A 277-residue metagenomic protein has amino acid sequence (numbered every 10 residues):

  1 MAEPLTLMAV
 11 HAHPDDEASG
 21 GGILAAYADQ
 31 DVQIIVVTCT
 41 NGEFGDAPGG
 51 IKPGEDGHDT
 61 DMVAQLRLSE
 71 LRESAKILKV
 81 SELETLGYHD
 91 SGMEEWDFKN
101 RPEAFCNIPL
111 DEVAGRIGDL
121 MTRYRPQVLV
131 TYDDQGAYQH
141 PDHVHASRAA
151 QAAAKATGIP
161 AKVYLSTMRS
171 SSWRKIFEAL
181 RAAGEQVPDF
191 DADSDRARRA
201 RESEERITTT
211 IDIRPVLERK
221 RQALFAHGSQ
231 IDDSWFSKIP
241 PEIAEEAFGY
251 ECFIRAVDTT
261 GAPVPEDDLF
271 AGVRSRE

Functional and structural regions predicted by a protein language model:
M1-R125, A152, A156, I254 (+1 more regions): Active-site rim/loop-helix segments in enzyme catalytic domains that contact anionic ligands
M1-V10, F98-E277: Metal-dependent de-N-acetylase/amidase catalytic core
